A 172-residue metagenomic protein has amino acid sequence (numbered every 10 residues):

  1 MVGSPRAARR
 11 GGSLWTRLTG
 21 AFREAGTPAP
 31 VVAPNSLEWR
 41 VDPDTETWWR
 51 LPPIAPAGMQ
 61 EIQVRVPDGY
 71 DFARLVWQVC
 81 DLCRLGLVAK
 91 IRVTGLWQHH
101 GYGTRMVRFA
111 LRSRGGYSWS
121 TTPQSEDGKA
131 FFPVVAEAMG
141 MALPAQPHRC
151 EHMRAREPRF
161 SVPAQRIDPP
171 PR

Functional and structural regions predicted by a protein language model:
M1-Q98, T104, R108-R172: Non-catalytic substrate-recognition and accessory regions of acyl/acetyltransferase enzymes
